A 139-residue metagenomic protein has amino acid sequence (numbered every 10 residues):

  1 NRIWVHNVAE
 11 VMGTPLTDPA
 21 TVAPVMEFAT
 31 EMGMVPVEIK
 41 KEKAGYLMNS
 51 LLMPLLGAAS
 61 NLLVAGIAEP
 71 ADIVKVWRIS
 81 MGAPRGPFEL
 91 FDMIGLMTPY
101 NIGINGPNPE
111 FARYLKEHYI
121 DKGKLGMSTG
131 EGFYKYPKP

Functional and structural regions predicted by a protein language model:
N1-I3, L55, N101-I104: Short alpha-helical interface patches
R2, A44-Y46: A short acidic, often aromatic-flanked loop/helix-cap motif at beta-alpha or helix-coil junctions that lines enzyme
R2-M12: Acidic/polar active-site rim loop that often engages polyanionic ligands
W4, L56, M81-A83: Short acidic (Asp/Glu) and glycine-rich catalytic loops that position anionic groups and cofactors
V11-P15, P54-G57: Short, hinge-like loop/turn segments at secondary-structure boundaries
L16-M26, T30-K43, S60, V64-P139: NAD(P)-dependent Rossmann-like dehydrogenase/reductase catalytic/cofactor-binding core
E31, M48-A58: Structural/interface elements that position substrates and couple domains in central-metabolism enzymes
